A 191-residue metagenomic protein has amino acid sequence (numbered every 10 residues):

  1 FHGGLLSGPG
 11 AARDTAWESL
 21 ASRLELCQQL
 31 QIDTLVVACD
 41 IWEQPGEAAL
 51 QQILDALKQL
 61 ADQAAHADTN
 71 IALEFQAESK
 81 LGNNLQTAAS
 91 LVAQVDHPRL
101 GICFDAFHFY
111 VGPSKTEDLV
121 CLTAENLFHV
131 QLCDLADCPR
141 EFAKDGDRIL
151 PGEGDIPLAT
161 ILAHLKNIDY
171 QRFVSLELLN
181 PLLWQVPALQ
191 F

Functional and structural regions predicted by a protein language model:
F1: N-terminal glycine-rich flavin-associated loop
G4-G101, V111: Active-site acidic/histidine proton-transfer and metal-coordination neighborhood in alpha/beta enzyme cores
E25-D33, D55-K58, D62, N84-F104 (+1 more regions): Histidine-acidic metal/acid-base catalytic patches
